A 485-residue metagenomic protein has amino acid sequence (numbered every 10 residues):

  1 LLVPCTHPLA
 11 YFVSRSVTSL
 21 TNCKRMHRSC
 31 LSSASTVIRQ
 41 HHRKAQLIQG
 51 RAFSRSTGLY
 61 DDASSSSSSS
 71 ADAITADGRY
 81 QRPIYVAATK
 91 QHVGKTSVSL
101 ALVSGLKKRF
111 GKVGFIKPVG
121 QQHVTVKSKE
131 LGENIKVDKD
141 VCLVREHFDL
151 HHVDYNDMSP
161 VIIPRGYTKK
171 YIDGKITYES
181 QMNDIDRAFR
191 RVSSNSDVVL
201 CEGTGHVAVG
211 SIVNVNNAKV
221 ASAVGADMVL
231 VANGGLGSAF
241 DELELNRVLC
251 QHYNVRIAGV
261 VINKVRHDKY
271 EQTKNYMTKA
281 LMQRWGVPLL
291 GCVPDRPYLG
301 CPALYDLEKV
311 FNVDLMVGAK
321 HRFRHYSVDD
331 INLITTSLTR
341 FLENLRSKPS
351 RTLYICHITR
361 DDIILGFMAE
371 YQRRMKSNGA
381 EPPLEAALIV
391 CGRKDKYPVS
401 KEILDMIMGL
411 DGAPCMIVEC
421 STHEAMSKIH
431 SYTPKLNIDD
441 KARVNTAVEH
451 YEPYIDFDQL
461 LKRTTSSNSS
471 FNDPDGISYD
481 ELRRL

Functional and structural regions predicted by a protein language model:
L1-S66, A71-A73: N-terminal mitochondrial targeting presequence
H27-C30, Y60-D62, S70-L485: Flexible phosphate-sensing "switch/lid" loops adjacent to ATP/NTP-binding sites across phosphate-transfer
